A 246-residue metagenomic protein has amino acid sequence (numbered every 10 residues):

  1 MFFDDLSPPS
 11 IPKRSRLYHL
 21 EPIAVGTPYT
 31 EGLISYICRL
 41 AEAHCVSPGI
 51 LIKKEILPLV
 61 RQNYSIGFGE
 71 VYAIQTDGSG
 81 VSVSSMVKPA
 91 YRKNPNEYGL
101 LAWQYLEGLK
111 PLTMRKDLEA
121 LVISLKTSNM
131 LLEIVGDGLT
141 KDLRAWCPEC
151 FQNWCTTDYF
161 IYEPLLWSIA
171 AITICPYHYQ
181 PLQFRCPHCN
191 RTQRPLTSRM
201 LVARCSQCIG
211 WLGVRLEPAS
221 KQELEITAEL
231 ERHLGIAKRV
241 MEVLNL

Functional and structural regions predicted by a protein language model:
M1-T156: N-terminal alpha-helical interaction blocks
L33, T140, S168, Y179 (+1 more regions): Active-site-proximal structural scaffolding
A120-V135, T156-F160, L166-T173, R185-R191: Short Cys/His-rich Zn2+-coordinating modules
R144-C147, I172, Q183, V202: Residues immediately within or flanking Cys/His clusters that coordinate Zn2+ in small zinc-binding modules
P176, Q180-L246: Domain-exit/linker segments immediately C-terminal to small folded modules
